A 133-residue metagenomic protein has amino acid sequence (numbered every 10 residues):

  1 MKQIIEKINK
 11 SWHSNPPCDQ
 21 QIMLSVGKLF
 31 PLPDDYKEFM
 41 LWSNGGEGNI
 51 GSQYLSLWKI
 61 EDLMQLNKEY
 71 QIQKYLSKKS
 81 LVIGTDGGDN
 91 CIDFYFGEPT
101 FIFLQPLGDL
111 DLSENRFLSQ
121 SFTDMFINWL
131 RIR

Functional and structural regions predicted by a protein language model:
M1-I92, I132-R133: A surface-exposed partner-binding patch
L63, Q105-P106: General secondary-structure edge motif
F94-E98: Short acidic-glycine loop/turn motifs at beta-strand connectors
F101-F103: Short, compact, well-ordered microdomains
L107-R131: Compact, glycine/acidic-enriched structural inserts
